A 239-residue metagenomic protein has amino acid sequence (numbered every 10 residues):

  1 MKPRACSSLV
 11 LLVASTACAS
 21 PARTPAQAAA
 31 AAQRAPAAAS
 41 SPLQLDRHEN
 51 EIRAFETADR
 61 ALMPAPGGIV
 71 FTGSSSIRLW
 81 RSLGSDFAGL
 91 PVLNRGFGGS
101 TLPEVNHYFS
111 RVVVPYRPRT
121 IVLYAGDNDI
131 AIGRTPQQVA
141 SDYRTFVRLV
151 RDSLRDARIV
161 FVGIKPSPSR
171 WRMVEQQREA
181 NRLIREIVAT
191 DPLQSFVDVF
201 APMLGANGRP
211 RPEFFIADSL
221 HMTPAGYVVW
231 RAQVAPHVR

Functional and structural regions predicted by a protein language model:
M1-V70, R81, S85-D86: N-terminal secretory targeting modules
D59-I69, Y108-V114, R148-R151: Short amphipathic alpha-helices and their capping/turn segments at secondary-structure boundaries
V70-T72, L93: Conserved beta-strand elements of the Class I
T72-G73, V162: Short hydrophobic segments within beta-strands
I77-P91, L102-A140, I164-P168: Oxyanion-hole/transition-state-stabilizing segment in secreted/luminal serine hydrolases and related acyltransferases
P136-F146, Q176-N181: Charged helix-capping and loop-helix junction motifs
L154-R158: A short helix->loop->beta-strand "cap" motif at the edges of active sites that frequently abuts
P168-R239: Catalytic His-Asp segment of secreted/periplasmic serine-dependent ester chemistry enzymes
